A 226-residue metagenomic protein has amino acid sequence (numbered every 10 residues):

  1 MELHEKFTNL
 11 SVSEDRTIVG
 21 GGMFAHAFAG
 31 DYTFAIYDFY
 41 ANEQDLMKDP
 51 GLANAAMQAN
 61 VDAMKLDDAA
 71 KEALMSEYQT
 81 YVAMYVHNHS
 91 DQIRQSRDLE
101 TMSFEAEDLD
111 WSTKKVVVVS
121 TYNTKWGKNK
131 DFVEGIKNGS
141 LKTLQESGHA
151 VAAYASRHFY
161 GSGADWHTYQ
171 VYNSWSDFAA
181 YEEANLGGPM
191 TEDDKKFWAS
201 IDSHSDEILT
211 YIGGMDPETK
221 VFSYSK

Functional and structural regions predicted by a protein language model:
M1-K226: Short S/T/G/P-rich N-terminal loop/turn motif that feeds into the first structured element of a domain
